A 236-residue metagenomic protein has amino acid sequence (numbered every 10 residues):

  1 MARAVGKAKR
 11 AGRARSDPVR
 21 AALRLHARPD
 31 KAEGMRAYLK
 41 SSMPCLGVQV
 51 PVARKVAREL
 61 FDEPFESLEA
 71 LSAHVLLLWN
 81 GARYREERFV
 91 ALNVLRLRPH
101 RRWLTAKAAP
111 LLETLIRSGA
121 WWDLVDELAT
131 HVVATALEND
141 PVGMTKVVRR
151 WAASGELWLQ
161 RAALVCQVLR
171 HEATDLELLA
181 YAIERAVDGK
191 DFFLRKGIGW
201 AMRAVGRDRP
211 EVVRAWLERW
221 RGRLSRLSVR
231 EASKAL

Functional and structural regions predicted by a protein language model:
M1-L236: Alpha-helical scaffold domains
